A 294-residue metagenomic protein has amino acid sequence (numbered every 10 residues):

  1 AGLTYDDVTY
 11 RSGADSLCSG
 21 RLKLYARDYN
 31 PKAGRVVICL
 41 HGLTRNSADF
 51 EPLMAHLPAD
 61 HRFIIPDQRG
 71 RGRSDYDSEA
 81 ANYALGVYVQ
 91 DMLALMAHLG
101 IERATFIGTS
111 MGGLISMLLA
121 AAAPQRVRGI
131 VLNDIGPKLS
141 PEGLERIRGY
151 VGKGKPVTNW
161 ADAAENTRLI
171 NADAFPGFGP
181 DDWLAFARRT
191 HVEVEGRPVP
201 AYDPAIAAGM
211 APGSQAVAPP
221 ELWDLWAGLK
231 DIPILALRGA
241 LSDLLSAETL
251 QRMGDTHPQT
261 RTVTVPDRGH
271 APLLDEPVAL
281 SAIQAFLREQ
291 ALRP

Functional and structural regions predicted by a protein language model:
A1-V37, D60-H61, I101, Q284-P294: Alpha/beta-hydrolase fold catalytic core
Y25-Y76: Conserved HGGG/HGGXW glycine-rich cap/lid loop of the alpha/beta-hydrolase fold
P52-A55, I65-I107: Active-site loop/oxyanion-hole signature of alpha/beta-hydrolase fold enzymes
E102-P141: Conserved hydrolase catalytic core segment
G129, I135-D162: A catalytic-pocket lid/entrance helix-loop region that shapes and gates access to the active site across common
T158-P212: Conserved alpha/beta-hydrolase catalytic His-Asp/Glu region
E193-D255: Conserved serine/cysteine hydrolase catalytic core
R268-P277: Catalytic histidine-centered segment of alpha/beta-hydrolase-like enzymes
